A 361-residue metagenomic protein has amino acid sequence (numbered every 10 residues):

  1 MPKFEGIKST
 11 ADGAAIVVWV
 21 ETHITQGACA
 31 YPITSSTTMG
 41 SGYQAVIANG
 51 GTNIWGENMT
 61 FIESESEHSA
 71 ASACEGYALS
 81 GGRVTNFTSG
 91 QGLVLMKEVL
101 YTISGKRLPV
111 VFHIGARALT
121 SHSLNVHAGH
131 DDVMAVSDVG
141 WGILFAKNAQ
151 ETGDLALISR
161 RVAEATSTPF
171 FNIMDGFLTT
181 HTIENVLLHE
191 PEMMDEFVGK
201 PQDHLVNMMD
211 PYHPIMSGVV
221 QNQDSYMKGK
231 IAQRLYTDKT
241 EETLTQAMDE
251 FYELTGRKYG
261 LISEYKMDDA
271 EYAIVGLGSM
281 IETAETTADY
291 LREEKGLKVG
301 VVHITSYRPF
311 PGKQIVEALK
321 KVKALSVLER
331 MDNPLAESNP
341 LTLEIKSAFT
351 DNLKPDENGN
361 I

Functional and structural regions predicted by a protein language model:
M1-A135, G140, L157, G176: Thiamine diphosphate
T25, C29-P32, Y43, I47-G51 (+15 more regions): Structural signal for hydrophobic packing residues in well-ordered secondary-structure cores of soluble enzyme domains
Q26-A30, T60-E63, V84-T88, G142-K147 (+2 more regions): Short glycine-rich or small-residue beta-strand-to-loop segments that form or flank ligand, phosphate, metal/Fe-S
I33-T37, S66-S69, G90-V94, A149-E151 (+4 more regions): Gly/Ser/Thr-rich loops at beta-strand to alpha-helix junctions that form or flank small-molecule/cofactor-binding
W55-M59, F170-S263: Conformationally flexible catalytic loops at phosphate/diphosphate-handling active centers
M96, H122, H181-I183, T283-E285: Short helix/loop capping segments that flank catalytic or ligand/cofactor-binding pockets
V126-G176, K354-I361: Conserved thiamine diphosphate
D249-I361: Thiamine diphosphate
